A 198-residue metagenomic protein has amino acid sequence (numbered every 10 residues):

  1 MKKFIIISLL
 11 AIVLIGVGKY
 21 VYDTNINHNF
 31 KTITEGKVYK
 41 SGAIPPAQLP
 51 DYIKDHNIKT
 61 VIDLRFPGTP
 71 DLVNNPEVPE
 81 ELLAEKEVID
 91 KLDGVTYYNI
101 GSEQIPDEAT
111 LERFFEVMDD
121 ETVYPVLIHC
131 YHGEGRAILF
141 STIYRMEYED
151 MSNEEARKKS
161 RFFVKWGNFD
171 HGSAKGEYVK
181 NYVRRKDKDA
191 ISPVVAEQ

Functional and structural regions predicted by a protein language model:
K2-L127, T142-Q198: Cys-dependent protein tyrosine phosphatase-like superfamily
C130: Short cysteine clusters
G133: Substrate/cofactor-recognition hotspot
A137: Ser/Thr-glycine-rich phosphate-binding loops at phosphate-binding pockets of nucleotides, nucleotide cofactors
